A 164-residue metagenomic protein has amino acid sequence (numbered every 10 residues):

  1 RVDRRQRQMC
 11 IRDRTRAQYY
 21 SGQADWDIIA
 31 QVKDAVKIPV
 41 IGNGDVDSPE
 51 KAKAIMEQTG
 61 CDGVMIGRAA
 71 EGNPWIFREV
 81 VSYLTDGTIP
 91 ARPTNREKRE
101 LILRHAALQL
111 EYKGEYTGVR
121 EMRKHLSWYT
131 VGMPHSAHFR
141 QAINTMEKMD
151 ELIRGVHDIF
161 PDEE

Functional and structural regions predicted by a protein language model:
R1-I11: Single conserved hydrophobic/aromatic residue that forms the stacking wall/gate of nucleotide- or nucleobase-binding
R4, Y19-Y20, D27, Q31-G42 (+1 more regions): Alpha/beta catalytic cores of nucleotide-metabolism and tRNA/nucleoside-modifying enzymes
I11-R12, G67: Conserved residues at the C-terminal ends of beta-strands
R12-Y20: Glycine-rich, proline-tolerant flexible connector loops at the mouths of alpha/beta enzymes
